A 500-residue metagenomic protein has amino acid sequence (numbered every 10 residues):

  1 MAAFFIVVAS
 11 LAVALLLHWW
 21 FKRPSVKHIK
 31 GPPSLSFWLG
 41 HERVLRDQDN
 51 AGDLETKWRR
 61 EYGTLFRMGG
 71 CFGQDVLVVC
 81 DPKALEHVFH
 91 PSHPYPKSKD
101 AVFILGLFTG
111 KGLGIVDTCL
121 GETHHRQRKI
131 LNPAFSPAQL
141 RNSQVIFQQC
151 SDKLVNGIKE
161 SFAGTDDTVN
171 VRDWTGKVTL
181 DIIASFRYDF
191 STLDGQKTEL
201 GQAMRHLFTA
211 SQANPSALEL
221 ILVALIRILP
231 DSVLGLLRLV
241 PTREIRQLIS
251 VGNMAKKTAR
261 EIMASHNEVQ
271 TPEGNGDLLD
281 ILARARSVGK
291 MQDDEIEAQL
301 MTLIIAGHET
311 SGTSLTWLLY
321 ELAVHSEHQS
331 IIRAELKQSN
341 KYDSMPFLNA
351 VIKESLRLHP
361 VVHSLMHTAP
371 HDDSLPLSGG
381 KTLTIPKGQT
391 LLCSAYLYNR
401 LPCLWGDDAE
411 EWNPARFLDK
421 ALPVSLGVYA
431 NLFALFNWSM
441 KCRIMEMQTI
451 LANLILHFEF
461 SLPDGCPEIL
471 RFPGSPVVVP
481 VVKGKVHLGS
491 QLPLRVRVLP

Functional and structural regions predicted by a protein language model:
A3-G112, D117-R126, R141, V145-G157 (+6 more regions): N-terminal membrane-proximal hinge/A-helix region immediately C-terminal to the signal-anchor transmembrane segment
V44-R59, G63, N340-G379: Conserved cytochrome P450 K-helix E-x-x-R motif and the immediately C-terminal K′/meander segment
K97-F108, N142-L315, I331: Cytochrome P450 heme-thiolate monooxygenase catalytic core
L193, S326-H328, V428, M440-G484: Cytochrome P450 heme-binding "Cys pocket" and the immediately downstream C-terminal segment
T310-A323, I450: Short, small-residue alpha-helix embedded
C393-V424: Conserved cytochrome P450 K-helix/beta-meander segment immediately N-terminal to the heme-binding cysteine loop
G484-P500: C-terminal helix/juxtamembrane-tail motif
